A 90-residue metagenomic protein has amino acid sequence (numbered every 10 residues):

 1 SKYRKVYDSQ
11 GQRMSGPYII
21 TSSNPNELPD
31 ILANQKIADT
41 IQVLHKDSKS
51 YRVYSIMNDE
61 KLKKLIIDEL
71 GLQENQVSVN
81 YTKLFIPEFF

Functional and structural regions predicted by a protein language model:
S1-D8: N-terminal signal-anchor transmembrane alpha helix of single-pass membrane proteins, serving as the membrane-anchoring
S15-T40: Short amphipathic alpha-helix segments
P17-T21, S50-Y54, Q76-S78: Ordered hydrophobic segments in well-structured contexts
T21-P25, I56, T82: Structural motif
N26-L32, D59-K61, F85-E88: Short, surface-exposed beta-strand/loop "edge" segments at domain boundaries and coil↔beta transitions
T40-K46, L72-F90: Conserved short beta-strand edge segments in small beta-sheet-based binding/regulatory domains
V43-E74: Short, intrinsically disordered low-complexity segments
